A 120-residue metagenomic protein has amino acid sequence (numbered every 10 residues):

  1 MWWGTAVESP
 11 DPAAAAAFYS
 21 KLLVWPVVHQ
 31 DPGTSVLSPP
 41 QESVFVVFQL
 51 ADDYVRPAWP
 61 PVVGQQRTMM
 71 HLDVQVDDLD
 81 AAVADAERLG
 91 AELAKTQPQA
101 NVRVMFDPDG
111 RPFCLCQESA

Functional and structural regions predicted by a protein language model:
M1-W2, V24-H71, V83-D107, E118-A120: Vicinal oxygen chelate
A6-E8, D73-Q75: Short hydrophobic/aromatic beta-strand micro-patches that form the beta-sheet surface supporting nucleotide- or nucleic
V7-P10, Q49: Alpha-helical interaction segments
A15, Y19-S20, A86, G110: Conserved active-site tyrosine of GNAT-family acetyltransferases
D77, R111: Conserved Rossmann-like nucleotide-cofactor binding loop
F113-C116: Short hydrophobic beta-strand motif reused across regulatory alpha/beta modules
